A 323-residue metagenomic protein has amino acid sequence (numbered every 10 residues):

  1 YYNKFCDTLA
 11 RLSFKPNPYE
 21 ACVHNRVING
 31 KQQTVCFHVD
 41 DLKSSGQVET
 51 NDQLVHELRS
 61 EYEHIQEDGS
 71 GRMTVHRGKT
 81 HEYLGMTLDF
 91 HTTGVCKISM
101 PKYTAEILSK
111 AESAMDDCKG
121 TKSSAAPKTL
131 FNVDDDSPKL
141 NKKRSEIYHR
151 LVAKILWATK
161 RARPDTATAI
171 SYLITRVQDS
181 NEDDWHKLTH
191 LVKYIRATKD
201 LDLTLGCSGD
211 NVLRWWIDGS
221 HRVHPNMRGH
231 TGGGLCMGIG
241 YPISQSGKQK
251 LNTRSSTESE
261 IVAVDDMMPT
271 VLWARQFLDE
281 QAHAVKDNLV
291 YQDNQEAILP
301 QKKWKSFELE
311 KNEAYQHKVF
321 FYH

Functional and structural regions predicted by a protein language model:
Y1-H323: Long, low-complexity, charge-biased intrinsically disordered regions
